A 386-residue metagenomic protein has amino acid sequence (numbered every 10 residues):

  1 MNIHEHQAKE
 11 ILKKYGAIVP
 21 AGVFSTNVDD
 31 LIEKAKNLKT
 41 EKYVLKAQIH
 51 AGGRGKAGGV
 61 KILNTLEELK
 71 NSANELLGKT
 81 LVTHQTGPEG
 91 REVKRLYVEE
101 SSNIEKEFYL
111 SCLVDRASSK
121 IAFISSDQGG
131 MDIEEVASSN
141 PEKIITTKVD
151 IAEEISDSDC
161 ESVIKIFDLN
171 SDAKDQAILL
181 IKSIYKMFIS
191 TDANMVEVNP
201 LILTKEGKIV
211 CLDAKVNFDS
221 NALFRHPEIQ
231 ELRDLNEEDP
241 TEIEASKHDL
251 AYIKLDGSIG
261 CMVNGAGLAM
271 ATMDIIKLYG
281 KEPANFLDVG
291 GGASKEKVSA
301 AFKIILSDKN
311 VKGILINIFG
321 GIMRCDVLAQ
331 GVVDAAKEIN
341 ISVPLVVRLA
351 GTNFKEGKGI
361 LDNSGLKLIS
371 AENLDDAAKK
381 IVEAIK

Functional and structural regions predicted by a protein language model:
M1-E197, I202-I316, L328, A350-D362 (+1 more regions): ATP-dependent carboxylate/acyl-activation modules
L110, R324-A335: Short Gly/Thr/Asp-enriched flexible loops that form oxyanion-binding sites at enzyme active sites
I318-M323: Glycine-rich, proline-tolerant flexible connector loops at the mouths of alpha/beta enzymes
K337-N340: Alpha-helix-loop-beta-strand connector modules within alpha/beta enzyme cores
S342-G351: Short internal beta-strands
